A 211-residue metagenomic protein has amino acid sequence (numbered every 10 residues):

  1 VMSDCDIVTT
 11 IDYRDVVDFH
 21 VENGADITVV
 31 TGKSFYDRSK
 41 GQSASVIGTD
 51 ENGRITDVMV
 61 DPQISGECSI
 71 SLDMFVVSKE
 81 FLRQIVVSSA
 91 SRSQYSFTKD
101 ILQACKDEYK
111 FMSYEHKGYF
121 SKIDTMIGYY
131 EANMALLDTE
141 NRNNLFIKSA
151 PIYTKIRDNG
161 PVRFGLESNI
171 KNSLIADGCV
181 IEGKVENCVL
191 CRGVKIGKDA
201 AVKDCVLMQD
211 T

Functional and structural regions predicted by a protein language model:
V1-A135: Unchanged
E80, S88-T211: Left-handed beta-helix
